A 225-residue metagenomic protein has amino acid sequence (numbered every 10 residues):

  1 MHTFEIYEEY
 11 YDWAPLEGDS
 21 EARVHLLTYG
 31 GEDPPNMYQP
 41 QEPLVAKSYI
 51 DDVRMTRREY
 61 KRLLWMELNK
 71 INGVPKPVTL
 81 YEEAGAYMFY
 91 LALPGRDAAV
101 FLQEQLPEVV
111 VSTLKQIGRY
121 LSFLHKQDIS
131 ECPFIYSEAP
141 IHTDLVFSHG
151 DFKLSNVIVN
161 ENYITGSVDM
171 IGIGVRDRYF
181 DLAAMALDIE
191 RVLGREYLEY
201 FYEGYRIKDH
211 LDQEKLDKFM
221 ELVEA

Functional and structural regions predicted by a protein language model:
M1-Y7, P94, F101-G150, D212-K215: An alpha-helical support segment within catalytic cores of ATP-dependent transferases
I6-P15: Conserved N-terminal boundary motif of the eukaryotic protein kinase catalytic domain
G18-A22, D33-P34, E42-M88, E104-R119 (+1 more regions): A conserved alpha-helical element in kinase catalytic cores
R23-P40, F123-F180: Active-site acidic catalytic loop and adjacent metal/ATP-binding pocket of ATP-dependent phosphoryl transfer enzymes
V53, L145-S148, N160-L211, E221: Active-site Asp-x-Gly
E67-K70, L121-I129, L193, Y205 (+1 more regions): A general structural signal marking secondary-structure boundaries and capping sites
M88-R96: Short pocket-lining segment of the protein kinase catalytic domain that shapes the ATP-binding cleft
L216-A225: Short, amphipathic C-terminal "tail helix"
